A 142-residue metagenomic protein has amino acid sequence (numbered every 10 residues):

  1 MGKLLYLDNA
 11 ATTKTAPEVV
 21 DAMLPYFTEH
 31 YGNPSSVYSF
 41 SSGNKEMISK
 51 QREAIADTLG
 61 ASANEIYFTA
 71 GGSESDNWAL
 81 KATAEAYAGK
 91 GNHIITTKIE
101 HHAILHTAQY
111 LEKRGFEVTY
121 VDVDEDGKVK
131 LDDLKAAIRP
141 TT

Functional and structural regions predicted by a protein language model:
M1-T142: Pyridoxal 5′-phosphate
